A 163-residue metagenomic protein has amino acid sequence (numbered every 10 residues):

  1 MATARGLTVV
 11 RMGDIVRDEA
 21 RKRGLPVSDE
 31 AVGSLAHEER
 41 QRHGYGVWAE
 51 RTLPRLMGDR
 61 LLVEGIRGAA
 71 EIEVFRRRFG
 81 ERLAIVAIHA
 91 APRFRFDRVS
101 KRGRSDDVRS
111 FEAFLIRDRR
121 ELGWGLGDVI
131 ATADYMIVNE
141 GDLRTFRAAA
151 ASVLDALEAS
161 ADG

Functional and structural regions predicted by a protein language model:
M1-L7: A conserved segment at the C-terminal end of the G1
A4, G58, G80-E81, A131: Short, well-ordered coil/turn elements that cap or connect secondary structure elements
L7-R77, A113: ATP-dependent small-molecule kinase phosphotransfer cores that center on conserved nucleotide phosphate-binding segments
V9, L61, I85, Y135-V138: Short, well-ordered beta-strand core segments
D18, E73, F96-D97, R144: Alpha-helical elements of the RecA-like P-loop NTPase motor core of helicases
S28-S34, V74-D128, Y135: A glycine- and Lys/Arg-enriched "phosphate-lid" helix/loop adjacent to the NTP-binding pocket of small-molecule kinases
G46-V47, M57, K101-A156, S160-G163: Small-molecule kinase domains that catalyze NTP-dependent phosphoryl transfer to phosphate-bearing small molecules
R67-A69, A91-R93, D142-L143: Short glycine-rich anion-binding loops that position phosphate/pyrophosphate groups of nucleotides and phosphorylated
